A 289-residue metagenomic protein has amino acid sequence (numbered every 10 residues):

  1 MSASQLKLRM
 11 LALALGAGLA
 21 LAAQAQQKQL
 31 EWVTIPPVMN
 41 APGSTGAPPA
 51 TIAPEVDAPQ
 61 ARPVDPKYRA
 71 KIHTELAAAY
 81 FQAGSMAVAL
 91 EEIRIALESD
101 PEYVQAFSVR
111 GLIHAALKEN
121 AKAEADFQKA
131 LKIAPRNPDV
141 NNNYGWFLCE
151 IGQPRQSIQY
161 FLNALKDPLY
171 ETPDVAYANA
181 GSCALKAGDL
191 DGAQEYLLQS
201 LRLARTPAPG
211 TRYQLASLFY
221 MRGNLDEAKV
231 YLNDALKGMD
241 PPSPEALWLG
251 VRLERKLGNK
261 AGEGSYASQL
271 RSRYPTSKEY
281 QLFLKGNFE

Functional and structural regions predicted by a protein language model:
Q29-V38, P48-P66, M239-E289: Terminal, low-structured helical/coil segments at or just beyond the last alpha-helical repeat
D65, S99, I133-A134, D167-L169 (+3 more regions): Structural marker of alpha-solenoid helical repeat scaffolds
D65-S99, A116: Alpha-helical segment of the N-proximal tetratricopeptide repeat
A70, V104-Q105, P138-D139, T172-D174 (+3 more regions): Helix-start (N-cap) detector for alpha-helical repeat units in TPR-like alpha-solenoids, especially tetratricopeptide
Q82, A116-L117, E150-I151, K186 (+2 more regions): Register position in tetratricopeptide repeats
